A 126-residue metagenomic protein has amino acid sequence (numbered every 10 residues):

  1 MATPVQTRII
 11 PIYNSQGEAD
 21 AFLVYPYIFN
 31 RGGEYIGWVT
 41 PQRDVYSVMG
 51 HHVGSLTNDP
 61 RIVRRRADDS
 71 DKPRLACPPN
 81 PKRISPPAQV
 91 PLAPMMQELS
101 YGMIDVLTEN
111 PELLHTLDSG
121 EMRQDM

Functional and structural regions predicted by a protein language model:
M1-G32: N-terminal leader/targeting segments and the first structural element of proteins
M1-I10, H51, T57-M126: Long terminal segments
P26-Y27, R31-I36, P41-S55, D59: Compact, well-ordered interaction domains used in eukaryotic information-processing assemblies
